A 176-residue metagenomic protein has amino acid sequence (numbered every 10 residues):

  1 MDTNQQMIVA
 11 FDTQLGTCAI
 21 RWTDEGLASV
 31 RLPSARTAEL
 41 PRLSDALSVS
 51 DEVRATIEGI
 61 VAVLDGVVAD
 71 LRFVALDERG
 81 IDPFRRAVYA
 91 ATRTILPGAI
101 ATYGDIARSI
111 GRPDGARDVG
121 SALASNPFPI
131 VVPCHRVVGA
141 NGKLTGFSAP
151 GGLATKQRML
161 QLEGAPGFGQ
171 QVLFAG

Functional and structural regions predicted by a protein language model:
M1-D114, L162-G176: Basic nucleic-acid-binding alpha-helical/helix-turn surface characteristic of O6-alkylguanine DNA
A87, P129, R158: Active-site phosphate/pyrophosphate-handling residues
D114-T155: Short glycine/serine-rich loop segments
A140-G176: …primarily DNA-binding HTH/wHTH and HhH modules…
